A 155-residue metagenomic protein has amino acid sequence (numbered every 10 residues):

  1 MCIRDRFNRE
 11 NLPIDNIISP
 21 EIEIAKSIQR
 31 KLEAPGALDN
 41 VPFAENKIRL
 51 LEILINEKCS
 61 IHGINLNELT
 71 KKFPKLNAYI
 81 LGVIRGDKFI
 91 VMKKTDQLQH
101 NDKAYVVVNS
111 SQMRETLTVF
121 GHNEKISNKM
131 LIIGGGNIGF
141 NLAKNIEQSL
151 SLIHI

Functional and structural regions predicted by a protein language model:
M1-I153: Cytosolic regulatory regions of ion transport systems
